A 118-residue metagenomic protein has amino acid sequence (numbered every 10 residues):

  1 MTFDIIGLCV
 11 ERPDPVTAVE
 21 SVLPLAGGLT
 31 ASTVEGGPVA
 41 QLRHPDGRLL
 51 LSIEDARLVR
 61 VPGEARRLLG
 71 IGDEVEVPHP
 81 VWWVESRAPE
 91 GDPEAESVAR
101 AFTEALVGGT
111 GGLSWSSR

Functional and structural regions predicted by a protein language model:
M1-R118: Acidic (Asp/Glu-rich) sequence patches and key acidic residues that form negatively charged surfaces used
